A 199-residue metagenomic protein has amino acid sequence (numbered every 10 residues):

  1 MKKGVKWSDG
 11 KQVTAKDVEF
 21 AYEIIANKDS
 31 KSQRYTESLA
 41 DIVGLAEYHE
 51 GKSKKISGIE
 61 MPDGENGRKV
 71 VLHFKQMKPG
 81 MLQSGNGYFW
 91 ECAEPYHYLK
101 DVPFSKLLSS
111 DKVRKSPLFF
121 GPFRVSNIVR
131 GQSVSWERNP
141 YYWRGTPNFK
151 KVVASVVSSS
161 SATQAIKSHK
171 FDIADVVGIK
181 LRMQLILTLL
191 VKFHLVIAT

Functional and structural regions predicted by a protein language model:
M1-K3, R68-M77, S135-R138: Short, hydrophobic/aromatic-enriched beta-strand segments in well-ordered soluble domains
M1-R34, A165: Aromatic- and charge-enriched surface segment that lines or borders ligand/interaction sites
M1-S8, Q83-G85, V196-T199: Periplasmic solute-binding protein
V18-Y22, V70-V71, G121-R124, V134-S135 (+2 more regions): Short, well-ordered beta-strand elements
E19, R34-D101: Surface-exposed binding/hinge segments that line and control ligand-binding clefts or catalytic entry sites
K78-G80, G85-P147, K151, S161: Gly/Pro-rich hinge or "lid" segments in bacterial periplasmic/extracellular proteins
D111, N139-L185: Ligand-site clamp/hinge motif
G178-T199: Local pocket/hinge segments that shape ligand/substrate recognition
